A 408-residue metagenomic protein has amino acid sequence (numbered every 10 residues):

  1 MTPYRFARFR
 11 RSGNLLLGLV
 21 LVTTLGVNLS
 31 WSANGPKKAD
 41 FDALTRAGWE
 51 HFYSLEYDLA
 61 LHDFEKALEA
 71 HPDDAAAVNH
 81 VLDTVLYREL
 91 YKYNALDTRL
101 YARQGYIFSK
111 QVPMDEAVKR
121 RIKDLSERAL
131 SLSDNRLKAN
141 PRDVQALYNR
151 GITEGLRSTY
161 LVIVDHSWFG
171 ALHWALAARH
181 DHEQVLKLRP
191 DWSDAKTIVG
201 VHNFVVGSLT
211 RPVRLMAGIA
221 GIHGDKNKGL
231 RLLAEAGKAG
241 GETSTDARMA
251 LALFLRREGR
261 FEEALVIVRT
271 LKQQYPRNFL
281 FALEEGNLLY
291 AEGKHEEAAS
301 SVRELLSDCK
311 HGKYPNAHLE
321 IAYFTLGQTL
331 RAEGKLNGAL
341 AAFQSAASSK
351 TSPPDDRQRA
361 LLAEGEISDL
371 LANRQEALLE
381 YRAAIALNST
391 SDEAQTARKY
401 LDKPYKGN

Functional and structural regions predicted by a protein language model:
N14-N28: Bacterial N-terminal signal peptides
A33-L44, H51-D63, D73, V81-R142 (+5 more regions): Short coil/linker segments at helix-helix boundaries
R46, H80, N149, L156 (+7 more regions): "A position-specific structural signal for the A-helix of alpha-solenoid helical repeats
E69, H180, K187, G237-K238 (+5 more regions): Amphipathic alpha-helical segments of tetratricopeptide repeats
S244-R256, N287-E296, R303-R357: Alpha-helical adaptor scaffolds
L370, E376-N408: Terminal, low-structured helical/coil segments at or just beyond the last alpha-helical repeat
